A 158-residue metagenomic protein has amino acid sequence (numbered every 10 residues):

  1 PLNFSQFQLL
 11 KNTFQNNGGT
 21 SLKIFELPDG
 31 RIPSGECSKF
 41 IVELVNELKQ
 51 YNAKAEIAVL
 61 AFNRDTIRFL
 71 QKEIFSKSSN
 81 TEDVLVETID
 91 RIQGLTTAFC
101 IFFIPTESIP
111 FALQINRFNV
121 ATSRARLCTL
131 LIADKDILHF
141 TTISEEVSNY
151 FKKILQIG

Functional and structural regions predicted by a protein language model:
L2-F75, L85: Conserved helicase/translocase motor-coupling segment
L10-N12, N17-I24, I74-K77, F111-G158: Helicase C-terminal subdomain and adjacent C-terminal extension
N46, E87-I89, N116-F118: A generic local structural motif
Q50-N52, I92-L95, S123: Conserved catalytic network of the ASCE P-loop NTPase/AAA+ motor domain
R64-T66, I92, T106-S108, K135-H139: Conserved nucleotide-binding/hydrolysis micro-motifs of P-loop NTPases
R68-Q71, L95-A98, A112: Extended hydrophobic-aromatic, low-complexity segments
N80-I92: A short, well-structured beta->alpha microelement
E87, L95-E107, V120, L127-I132: A short beta-strand element within the Helicase C-terminal
